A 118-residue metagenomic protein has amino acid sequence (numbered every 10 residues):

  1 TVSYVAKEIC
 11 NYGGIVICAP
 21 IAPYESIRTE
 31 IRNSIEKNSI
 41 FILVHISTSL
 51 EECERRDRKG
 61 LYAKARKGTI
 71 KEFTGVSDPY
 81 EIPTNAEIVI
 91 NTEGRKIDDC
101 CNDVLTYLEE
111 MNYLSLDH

Functional and structural regions predicted by a protein language model:
T1, P23, K96: Conserved acidic
T1-I9, S77: Conserved alpha-helical scaffold flanking the Walker A/P-loop in AAA+ ATPase domains
T1-Y4, P20, H118: Proteins with a high burden of low-complexity, intrinsically disordered sequence enriched in S/T/G/P/A and R, requiring
A6, V104, L108: Hydrophobic "lid"/C-terminal helical patch of Rossmann-like NAD(P)-dependent dehydrogenase/epimerase domains
A6-A65, E72: ATP-dependent NMP and nucleoside kinases share a basic, alpha-helical "lid"
S47-L50, R55-D103, M111-H118: Small-molecule kinase domains that catalyze NTP-dependent phosphoryl transfer to phosphate-bearing small molecules
